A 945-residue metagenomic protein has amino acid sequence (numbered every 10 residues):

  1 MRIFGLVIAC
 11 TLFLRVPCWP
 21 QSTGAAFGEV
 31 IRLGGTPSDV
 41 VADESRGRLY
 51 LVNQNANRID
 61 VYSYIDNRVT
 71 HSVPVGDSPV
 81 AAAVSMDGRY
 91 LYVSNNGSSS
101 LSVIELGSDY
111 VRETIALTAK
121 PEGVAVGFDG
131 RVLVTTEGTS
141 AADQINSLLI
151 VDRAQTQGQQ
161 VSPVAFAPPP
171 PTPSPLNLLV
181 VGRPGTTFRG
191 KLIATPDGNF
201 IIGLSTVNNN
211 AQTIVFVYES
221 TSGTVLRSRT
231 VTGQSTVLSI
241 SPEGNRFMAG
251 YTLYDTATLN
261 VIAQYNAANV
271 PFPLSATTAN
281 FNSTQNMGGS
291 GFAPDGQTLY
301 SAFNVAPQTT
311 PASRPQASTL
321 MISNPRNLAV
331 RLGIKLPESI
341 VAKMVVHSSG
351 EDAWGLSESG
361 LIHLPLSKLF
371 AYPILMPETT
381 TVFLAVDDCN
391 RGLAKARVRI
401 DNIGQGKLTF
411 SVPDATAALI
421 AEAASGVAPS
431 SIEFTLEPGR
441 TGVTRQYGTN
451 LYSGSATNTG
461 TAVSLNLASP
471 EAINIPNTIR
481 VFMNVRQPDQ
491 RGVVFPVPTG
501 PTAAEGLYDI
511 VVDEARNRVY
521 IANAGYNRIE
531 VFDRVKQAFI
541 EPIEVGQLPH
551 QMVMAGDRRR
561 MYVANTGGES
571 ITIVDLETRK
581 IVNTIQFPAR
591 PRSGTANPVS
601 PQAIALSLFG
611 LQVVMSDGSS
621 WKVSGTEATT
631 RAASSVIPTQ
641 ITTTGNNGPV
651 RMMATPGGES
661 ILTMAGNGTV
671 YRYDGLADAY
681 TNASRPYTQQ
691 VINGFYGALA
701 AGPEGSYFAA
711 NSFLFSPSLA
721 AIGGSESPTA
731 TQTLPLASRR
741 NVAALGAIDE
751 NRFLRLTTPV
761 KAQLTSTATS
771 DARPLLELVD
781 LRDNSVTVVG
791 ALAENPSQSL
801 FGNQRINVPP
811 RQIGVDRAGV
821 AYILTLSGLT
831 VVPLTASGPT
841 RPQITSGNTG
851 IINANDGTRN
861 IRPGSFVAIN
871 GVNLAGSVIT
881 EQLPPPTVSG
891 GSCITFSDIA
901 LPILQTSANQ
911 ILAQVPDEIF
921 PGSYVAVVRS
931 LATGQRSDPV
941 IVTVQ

Functional and structural regions predicted by a protein language model:
A26-D39, P373-Q405, R491-P501, E505-D509 (+2 more regions): Beta-strand/beta-sandwich contexts
T36-V41, S78-V84, A119-V126, P168-P196 (+10 more regions): Repeated scaffold domains used in trafficking and secretory/extracellular systems, primarily beta-propellers
S45-G47, D87-R89, D129-R131, D197-N199 (+10 more regions): Short coil/turn segments that connect the beta-strands within blades of beta-propeller domains
A56-R58, G97-S100, G138-D143, T206-A211 (+9 more regions): Short glycine/acidic-enriched loop and turn motifs that connect beta-strands
S339-Y372, F801-T840: Blade-level signature of beta-propeller repeat domains, shared across WD40, Kelch, NHL, RCC1 and BNR/Asp-box propellers
Y372-T380, I403-Q446: Surface-exposed binding patches on compact interaction domains or structured appendages
V398, T444-E471, Y924-R929: A short beta-strand micro-motif common to beta-rich folds, especially ectodomain repeats
T880-L883, T887-D938: Ligand-binding face of N-terminal immunoglobulin V-set domains in extracellular IgSF glycoproteins
